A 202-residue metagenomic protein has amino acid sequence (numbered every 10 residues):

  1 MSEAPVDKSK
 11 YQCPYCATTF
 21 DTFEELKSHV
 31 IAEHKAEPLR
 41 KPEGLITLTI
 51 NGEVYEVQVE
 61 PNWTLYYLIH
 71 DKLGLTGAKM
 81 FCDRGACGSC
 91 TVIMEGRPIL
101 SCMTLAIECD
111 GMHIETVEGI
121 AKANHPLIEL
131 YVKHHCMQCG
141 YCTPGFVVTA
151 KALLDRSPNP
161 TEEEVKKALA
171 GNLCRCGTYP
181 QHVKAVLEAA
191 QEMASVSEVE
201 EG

Functional and structural regions predicted by a protein language model:
S2-G202: Signature of N-terminal electron-transfer/Fe-S-associated modules in redox systems
